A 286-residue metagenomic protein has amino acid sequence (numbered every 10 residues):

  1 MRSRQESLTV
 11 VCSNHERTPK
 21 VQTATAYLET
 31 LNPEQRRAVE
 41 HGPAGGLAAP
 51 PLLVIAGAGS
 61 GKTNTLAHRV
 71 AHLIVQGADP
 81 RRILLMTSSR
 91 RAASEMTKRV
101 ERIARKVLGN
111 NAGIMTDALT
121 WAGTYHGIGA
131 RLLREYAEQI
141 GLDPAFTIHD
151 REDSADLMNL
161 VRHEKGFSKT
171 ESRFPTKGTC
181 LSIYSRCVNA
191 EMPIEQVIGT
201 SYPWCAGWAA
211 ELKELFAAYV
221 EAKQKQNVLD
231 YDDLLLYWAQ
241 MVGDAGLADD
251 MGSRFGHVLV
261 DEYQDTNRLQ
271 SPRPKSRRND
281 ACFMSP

Functional and structural regions predicted by a protein language model:
M1-P33: Helicase-associated low-complexity/disordered flanking segments
R2, E152-V228, A245, K275-S276: Basic/charged alpha-beta structural segments of nucleotide/phosphate-handling enzymes
A24, L28-I55, T65, L84-L85 (+4 more regions): Conserved helicase NTPase motor core
P43-L47, G77, R105-A112: Alpha-helix termini
S60-G61: ATP-binding Walker
N64-D79, R99-R102, K275-R277: Walker A/P-loop NTP-binding motif
R82-I183, P203: Conserved P-loop NTPase-based nucleic-acid remodeling module centered on helicase motor cores
I128, C180-R186, Y237-W238, R254: Short acidic/histidine-centered micro-motifs embedded in hydrophobic/aromatic stretches that mark compact functional
